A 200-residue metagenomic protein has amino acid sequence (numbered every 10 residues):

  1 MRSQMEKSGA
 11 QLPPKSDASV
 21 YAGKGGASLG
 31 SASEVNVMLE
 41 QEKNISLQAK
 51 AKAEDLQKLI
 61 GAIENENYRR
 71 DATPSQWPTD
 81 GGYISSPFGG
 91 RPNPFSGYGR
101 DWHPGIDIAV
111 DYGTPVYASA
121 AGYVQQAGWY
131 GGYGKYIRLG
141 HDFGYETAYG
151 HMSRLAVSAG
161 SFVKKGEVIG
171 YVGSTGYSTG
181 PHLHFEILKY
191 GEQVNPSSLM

Functional and structural regions predicted by a protein language model:
M1-G82: Non-catalytic extracellular/periplasmic "stalk" and linker regions immediately N-terminal to catalytic or recognition
Q76-M200: Catalytic cores of peptidoglycan-degrading enzymes
